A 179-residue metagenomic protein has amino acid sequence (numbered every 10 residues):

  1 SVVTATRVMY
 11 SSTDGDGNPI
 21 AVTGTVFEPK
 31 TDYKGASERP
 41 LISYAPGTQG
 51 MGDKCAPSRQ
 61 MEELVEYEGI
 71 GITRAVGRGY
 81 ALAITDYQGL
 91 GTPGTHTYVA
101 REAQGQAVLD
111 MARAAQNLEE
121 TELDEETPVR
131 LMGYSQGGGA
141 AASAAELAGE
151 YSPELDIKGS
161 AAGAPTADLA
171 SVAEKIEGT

Functional and structural regions predicted by a protein language model:
S1-K34: Catalytic-loop region of hydrolases
T23-V26, S37-R59, L82, S160: Short beta-strand element of the alpha/beta-hydrolase
E28-E38, R113-Y134, S152-D156: Gly/Ser-rich "nucleophile elbow"/oxyanion-hole loop immediately N-terminal to the catalytic nucleophile in hydrolases
P46, G52, M61-E62, E68-G91: Conserved alpha/beta-hydrolase
G71, Y98-E120: Alpha/beta-hydrolase active-site loop
R113, G138-Y151, A161: Short glycine-enriched nucleophile-adjacent loop and the immediately C-terminal alpha-helix near the catalytic center
M132, A161-A164: Alpha/beta-hydrolase-fold catalytic nucleophile elbow
G163-T179: Accessory cap/linker subdomain of secreted extracellular hydrolases
